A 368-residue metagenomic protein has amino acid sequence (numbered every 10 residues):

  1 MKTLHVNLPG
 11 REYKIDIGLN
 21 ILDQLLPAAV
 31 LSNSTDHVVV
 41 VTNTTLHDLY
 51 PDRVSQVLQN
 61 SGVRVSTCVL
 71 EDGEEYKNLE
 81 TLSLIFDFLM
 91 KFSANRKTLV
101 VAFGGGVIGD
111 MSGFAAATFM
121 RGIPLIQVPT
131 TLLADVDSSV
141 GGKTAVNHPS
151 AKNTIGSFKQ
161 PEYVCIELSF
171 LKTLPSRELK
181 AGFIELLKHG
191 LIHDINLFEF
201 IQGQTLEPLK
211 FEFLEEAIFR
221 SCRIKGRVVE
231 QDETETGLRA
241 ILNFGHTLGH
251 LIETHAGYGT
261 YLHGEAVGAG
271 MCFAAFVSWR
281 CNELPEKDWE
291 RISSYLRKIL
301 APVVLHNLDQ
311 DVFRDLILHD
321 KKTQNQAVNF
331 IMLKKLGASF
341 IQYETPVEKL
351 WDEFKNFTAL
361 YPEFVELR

Functional and structural regions predicted by a protein language model:
M1-T98: ATP/NTP phosphate-donor binding region
K2, I184-L186, E283-R368: C-terminal charged capping/lid subdomain of soluble metabolic enzymes
N7, S32-N33, S93-N95, T118-F119 (+5 more regions): Solvent-exposed alpha-helices and their adjacent loops that cap or buttress functional pockets in soluble metabolic
D16, F114-L206: A glycine/threonine-rich phosphate-anchoring loop and its flanking beta-alpha core in nucleotide/phosphate-binding
A94, Q160-Y163, S169-S176, I184-N196 (+9 more regions): Generic secondary-structure signature for well-ordered alpha-helical cores
V107-F114, D135, H250-L251: Short glycine/serine/threonine-rich phosphate/pyrophosphate-binding segments that cradle anionic phosphate groups
G203-D311: Active-site segments that bind and position negatively charged phosphate/pyrophosphate groups
